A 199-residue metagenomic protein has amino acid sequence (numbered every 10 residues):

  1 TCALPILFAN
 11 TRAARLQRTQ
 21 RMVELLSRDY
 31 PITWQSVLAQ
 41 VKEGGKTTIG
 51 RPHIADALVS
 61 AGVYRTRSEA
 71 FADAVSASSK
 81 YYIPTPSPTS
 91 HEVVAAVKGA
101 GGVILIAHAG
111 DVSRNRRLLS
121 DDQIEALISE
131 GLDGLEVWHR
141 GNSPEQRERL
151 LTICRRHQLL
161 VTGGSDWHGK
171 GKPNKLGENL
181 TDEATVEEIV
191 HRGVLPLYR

Functional and structural regions predicted by a protein language model:
T1-L4: Short, small-residue-biased leader/transition segments that mark boundaries at the very start of proteins
I6-A14, E43-G44, K80-Y81: Flexible, glycine/proline-enriched loop segments at strand-loop-helix junctions that form or flank small-ligand binding
F8, R65, P88, E92-I106 (+1 more regions): Charged catalytic cores and adjacent phosphate/nucleic-acid-binding surfaces used for phosphate/nucleic-acid chemistry
A13-K42: Conserved phosphoryl-transfer catalytic core
T19-Q20, W34, T66, I83 (+1 more regions): Residue-level signal for secondary-structure boundary elements
K46-A109: Conserved acidic, metal-coordinating active-site core of Asp-based, Mg2+-dependent phosphoryl-transfer enzymes
